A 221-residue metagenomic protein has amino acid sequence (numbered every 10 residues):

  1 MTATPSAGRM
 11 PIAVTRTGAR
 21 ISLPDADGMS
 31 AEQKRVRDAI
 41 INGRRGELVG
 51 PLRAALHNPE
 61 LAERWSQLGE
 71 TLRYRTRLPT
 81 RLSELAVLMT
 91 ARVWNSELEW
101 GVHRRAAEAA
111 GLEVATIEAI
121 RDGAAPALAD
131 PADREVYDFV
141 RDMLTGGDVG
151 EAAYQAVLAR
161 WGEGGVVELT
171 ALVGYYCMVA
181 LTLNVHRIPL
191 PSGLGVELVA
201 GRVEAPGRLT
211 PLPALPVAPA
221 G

Functional and structural regions predicted by a protein language model:
M1-G221: Hydrophobic alpha-helical segments
